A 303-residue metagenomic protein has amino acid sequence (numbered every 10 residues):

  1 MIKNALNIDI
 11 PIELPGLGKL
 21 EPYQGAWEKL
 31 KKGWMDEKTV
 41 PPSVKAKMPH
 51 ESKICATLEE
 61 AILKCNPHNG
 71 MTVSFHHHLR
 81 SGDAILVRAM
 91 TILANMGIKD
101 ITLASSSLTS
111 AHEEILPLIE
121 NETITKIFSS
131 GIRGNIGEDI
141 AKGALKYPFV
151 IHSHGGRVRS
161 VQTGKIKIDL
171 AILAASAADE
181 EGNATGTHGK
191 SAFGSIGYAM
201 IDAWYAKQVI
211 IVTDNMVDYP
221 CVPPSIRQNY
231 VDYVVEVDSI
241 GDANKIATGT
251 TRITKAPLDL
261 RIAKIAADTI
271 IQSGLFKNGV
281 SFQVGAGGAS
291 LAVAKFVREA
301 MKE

Functional and structural regions predicted by a protein language model:
I2-E303: Conserved alpha/beta enzyme-core scaffold
